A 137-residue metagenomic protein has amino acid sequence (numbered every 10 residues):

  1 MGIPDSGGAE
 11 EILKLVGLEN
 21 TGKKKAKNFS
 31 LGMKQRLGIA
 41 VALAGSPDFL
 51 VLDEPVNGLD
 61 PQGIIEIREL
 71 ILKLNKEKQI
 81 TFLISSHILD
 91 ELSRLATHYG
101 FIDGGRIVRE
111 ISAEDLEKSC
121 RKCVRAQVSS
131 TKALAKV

Functional and structural regions predicted by a protein language model:
M1-I84, L89-D103, I107-R109: ABC transporter nucleotide-binding domains
G58-L59, L70, E114, A126-V128: Short, charged/polar low-complexity linear motifs in solvent-exposed/disordered segments
F82, E114-D115, T131-K132: Short C-terminal domain-edge/linker segments immediately following a structured domain
R106-Q127: Conserved beta-strand-loop-alpha-helix hinge in the C-terminal portion of ABC ATPase nucleotide-binding domains
S129-V137: Short amphipathic alpha-helix segments
